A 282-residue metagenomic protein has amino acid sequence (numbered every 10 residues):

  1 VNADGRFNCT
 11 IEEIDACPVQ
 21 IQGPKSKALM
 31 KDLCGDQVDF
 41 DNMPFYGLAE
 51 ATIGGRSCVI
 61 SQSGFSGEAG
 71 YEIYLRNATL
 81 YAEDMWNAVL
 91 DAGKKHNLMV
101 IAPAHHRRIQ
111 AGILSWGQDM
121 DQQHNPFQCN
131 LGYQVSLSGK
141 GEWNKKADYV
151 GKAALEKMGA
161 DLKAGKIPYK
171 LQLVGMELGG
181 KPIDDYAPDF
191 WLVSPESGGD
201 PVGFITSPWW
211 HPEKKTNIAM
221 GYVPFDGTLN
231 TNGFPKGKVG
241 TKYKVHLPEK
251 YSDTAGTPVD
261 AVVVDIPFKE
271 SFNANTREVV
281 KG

Functional and structural regions predicted by a protein language model:
V1-G282: Conserved, structured C-terminal
